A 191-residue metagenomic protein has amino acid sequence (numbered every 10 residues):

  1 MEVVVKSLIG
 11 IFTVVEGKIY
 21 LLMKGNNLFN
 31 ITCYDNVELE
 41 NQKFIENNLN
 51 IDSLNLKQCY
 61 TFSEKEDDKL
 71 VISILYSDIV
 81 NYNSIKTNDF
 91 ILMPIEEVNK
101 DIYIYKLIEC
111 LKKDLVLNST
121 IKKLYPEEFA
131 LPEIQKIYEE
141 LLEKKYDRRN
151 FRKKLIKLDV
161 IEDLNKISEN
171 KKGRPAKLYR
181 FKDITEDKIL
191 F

Functional and structural regions predicted by a protein language model:
M1-Y20, Y34: Conserved N-terminal beta-strand and adjoining loop/helix that marks the start of the Nudix/MutT-like hydrolase domain
L8, I45-N50, V71, I79 (+1 more regions): A structural signal for the main folded, soluble domain(s) of proteins
G17-I51, V116-A130, Q135-K136, E140: Conserved Nudix-box catalytic region and its N-terminal flanking loop in Nudix hydrolases and closely related
I51-Y60, R149: A short coil-to-beta-strand element that immediately follows conserved catalytic motifs
K65-S84, I108, K177-I184: Active-site-adjacent beta-strand/loop module that shapes the phosphate/pyrophosphate-binding cleft
L75-D78, S84-L115, E127-P132, F151-K154: NUDIX/MutT-family hydrolases
Y146-D163: Charge-enriched amphipathic alpha-helical scaffolds
L164-F191: Long, intrinsically disordered, low-complexity Ser/Thr/Pro-rich regulatory/activation regions of nuclear proteins
